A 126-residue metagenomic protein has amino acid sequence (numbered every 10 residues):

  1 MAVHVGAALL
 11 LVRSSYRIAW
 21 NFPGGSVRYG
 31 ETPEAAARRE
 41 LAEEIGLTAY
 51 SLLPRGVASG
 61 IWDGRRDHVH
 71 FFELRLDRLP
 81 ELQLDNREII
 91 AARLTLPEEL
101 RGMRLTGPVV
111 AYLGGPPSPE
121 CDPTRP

Functional and structural regions predicted by a protein language model:
M1-F22: N-terminal strand-loop-strand
V12, A37, L41, A92: Hydrophobic pocket/interface hotspot
Y16-R17, V27, D77: Residue-level signature for short turns and capping positions that connect secondary-structure elements
I18-A19, N86-P126: Nudix hydrolase/Nudix homology domain
F22-R55: The catalytic Nudix box helix
A49, L76, R87-I90: A broad structural signal for short, well-ordered beta-strand segments within beta-sheet-rich domains
A58-E81, R93, E98, P116: Active-site-adjacent beta-strand/loop module that shapes the phosphate/pyrophosphate-binding cleft
